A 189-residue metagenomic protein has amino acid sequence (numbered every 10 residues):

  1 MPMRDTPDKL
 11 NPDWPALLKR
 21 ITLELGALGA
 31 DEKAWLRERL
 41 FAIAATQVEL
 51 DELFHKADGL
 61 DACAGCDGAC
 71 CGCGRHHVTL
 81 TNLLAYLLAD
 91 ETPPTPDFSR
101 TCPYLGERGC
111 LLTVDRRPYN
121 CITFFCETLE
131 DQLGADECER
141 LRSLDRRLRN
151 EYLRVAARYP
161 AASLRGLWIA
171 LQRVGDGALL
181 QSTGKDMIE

Functional and structural regions predicted by a protein language model:
M1-E189: Short loop/turn segments that flank or connect secondary-structure elements
